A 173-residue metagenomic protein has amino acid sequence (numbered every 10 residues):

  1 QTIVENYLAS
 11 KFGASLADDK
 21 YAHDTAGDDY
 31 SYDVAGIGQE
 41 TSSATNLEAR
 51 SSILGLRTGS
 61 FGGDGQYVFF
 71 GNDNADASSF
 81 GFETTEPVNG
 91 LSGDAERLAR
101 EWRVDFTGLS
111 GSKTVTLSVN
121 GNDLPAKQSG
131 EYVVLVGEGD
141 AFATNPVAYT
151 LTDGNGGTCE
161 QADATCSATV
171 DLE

Functional and structural regions predicted by a protein language model:
Q1-N46: Extended recognition patches within non-cytosolic domains
S31-Q66, G71, Y132-G137: Extended N-terminal export/anchoring regions of large proteins
L54-A95: Glycine-rich phosphate/pyrophosphate-binding loop and adjacent beta-alpha nucleotide/cofactor-binding cores
F70-G71, E83, T107, S118-N120 (+2 more regions): A structural detector for beta-sheet-dominated domains
E86-E138: Proteolytic processing hotspots in large secreted/extracellular or virion-associated proteins and select intracellular
G139-A143: Asp-box/BNR beta-propeller loop motif
T144-A164: Solvent-exposed serine/threonine-rich low-complexity stretches and specific carbohydrate-binding patches
A162-E173: C-terminal beta-strand-rich structural cap/linker in extracellular carbohydrate-active enzymes
